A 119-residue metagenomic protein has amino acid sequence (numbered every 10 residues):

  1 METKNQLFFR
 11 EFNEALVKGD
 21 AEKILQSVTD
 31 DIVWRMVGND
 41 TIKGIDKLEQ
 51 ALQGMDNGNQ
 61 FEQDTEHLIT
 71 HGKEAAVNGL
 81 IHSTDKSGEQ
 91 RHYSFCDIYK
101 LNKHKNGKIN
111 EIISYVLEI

Functional and structural regions predicted by a protein language model:
M1-Q26, D30: Short, low-complexity N-terminal intrinsically disordered segments enriched in polar/charged residues
N13, D40, H67-I69: Structured beta->alpha junctions
K18, K43, H71: Short glycine-rich loop/turn motifs that provide flexible caps or phosphate-binding loops at active sites
V33-I42: A short gly/proline-enriched turn/hairpin at secondary-structure junctions
R35, E49-I119: A beta-strand edge to alpha-helix "cap/lid" segment located at domain peripheries
T41-Q50: Short beta-edge strand/loop motif at the mouth of beta-sheet-based domains
